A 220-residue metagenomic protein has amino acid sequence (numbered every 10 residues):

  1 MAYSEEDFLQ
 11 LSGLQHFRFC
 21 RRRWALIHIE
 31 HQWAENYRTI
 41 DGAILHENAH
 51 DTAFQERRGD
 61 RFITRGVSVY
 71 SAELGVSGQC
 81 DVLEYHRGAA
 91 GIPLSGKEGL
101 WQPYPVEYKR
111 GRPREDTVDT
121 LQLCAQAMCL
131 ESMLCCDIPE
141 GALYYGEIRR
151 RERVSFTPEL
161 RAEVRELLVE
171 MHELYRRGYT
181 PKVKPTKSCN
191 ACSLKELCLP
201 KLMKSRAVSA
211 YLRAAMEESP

Functional and structural regions predicted by a protein language model:
M1-P105, S205, A214-P220: Metal-dependent nuclease catalytic cores that hydrolyze phosphodiester bonds in DNA/RNA, characterized by
S4-D7, E170-T186: Short, intrinsically disordered, charge-biased short linear motifs at domain edges
L9-Q15, T117-V118, T180-K187: Structural motif
Q10, R21-R22, Q122, L160-L167 (+1 more regions): Alpha-helical structural motif
C20, Y179-P220: Cysteine-cluster motifs in flexible loop/terminal segments that predominantly coordinate metals
I29, W33, I148, A191 (+1 more regions): Alpha-helix termini
S77-G78, E84-G178, N190, L194-E196: Nucleic-acid nuclease catalytic cores
